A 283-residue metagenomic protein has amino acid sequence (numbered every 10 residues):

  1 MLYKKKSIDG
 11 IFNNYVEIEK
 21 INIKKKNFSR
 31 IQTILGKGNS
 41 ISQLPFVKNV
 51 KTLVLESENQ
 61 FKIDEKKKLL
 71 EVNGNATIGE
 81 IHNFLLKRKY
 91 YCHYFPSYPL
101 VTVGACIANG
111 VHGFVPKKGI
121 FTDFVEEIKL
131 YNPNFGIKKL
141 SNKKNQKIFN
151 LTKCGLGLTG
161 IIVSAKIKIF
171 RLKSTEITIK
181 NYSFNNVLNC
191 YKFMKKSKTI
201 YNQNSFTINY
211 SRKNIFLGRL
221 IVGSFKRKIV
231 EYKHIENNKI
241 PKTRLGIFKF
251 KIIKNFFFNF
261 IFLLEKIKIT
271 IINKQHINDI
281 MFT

Functional and structural regions predicted by a protein language model:
M1-T283: Noncatalytic alpha-helical scaffold of FAD-dependent oxidoreductases
